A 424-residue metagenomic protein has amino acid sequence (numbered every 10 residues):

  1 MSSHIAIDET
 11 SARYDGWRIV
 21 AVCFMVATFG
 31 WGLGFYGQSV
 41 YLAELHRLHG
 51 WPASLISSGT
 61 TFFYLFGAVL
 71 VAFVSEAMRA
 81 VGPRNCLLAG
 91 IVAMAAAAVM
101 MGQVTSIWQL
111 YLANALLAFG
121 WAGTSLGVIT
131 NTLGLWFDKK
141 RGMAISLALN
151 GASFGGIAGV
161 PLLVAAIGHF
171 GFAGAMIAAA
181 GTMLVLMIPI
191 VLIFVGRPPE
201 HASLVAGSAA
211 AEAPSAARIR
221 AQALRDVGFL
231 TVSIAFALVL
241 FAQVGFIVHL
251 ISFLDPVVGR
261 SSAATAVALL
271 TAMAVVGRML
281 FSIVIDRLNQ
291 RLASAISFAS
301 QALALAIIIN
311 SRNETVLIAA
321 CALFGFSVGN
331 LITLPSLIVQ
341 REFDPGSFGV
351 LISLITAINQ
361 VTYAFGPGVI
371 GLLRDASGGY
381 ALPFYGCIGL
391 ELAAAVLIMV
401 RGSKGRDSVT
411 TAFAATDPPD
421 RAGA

Functional and structural regions predicted by a protein language model:
R18-A53, V74, V160, F246-I251 (+1 more regions): Extracytoplasmic
F35-L42, R225-I283, G366: Extracytoplasmic gate region of multi-pass secondary transporters
L45-H46, A77-M78, A158-F170, L254-D255 (+2 more regions): Interfacial helix-cap and linker-helix signal at transmembrane-aqueous boundaries of multi-pass secondary transporters
L70-G82, R278-N289: Helix-to-loop junctions at the C-terminal end of transmembrane segments in multipass secondary transporters
V92-T105, S300-R312: C-terminal ends and interior cores of transmembrane alpha-helices in multi-pass membrane transporters/permeases
A115-N150: Cytoplasmic helix-loop-helix junction between adjacent transmembrane helices in 12-TM secondary transporters
A152-P199: Helix-loop-helix hairpin linking two adjacent transmembrane segments in secondary transporters
L270-A274, L280, I285-I338: C-terminal transmembrane helical hairpin of 12-TM major facilitator-type secondary transporters
